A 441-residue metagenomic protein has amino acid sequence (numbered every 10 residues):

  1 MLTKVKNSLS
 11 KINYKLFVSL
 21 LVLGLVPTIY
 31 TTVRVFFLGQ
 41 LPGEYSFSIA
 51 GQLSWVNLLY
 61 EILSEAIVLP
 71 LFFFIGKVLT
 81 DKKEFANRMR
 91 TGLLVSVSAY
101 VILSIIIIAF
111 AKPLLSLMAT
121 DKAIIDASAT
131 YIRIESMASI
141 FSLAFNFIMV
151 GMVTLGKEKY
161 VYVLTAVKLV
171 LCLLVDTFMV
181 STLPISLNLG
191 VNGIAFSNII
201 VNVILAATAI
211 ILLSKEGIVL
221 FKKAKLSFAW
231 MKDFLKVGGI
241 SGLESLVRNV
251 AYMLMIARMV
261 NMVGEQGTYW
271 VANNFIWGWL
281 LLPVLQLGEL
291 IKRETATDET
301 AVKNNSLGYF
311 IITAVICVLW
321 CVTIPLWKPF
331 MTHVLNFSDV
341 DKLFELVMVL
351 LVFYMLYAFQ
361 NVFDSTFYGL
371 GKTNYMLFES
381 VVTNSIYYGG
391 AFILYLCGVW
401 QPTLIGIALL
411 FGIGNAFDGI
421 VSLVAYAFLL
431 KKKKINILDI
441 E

Functional and structural regions predicted by a protein language model:
M1-F17, L189-N198, A207-N249, L430-E441: Interhelical loop/hinge segments that connect adjacent transmembrane helices in multipass membrane
V18-L69, F73, A138-S142, G238-R293 (+2 more regions): Transmembrane helix-bundle signature of multi-pass secondary active exporters and lipid flippases
L41-E44, T154-L155, N188, V263 (+2 more regions): Helix-loop interface residues and adjacent transmembrane-helix termini in multi-pass membrane transporters, primarily
S48-V101, F145-T154, Y269-T323, Q360-Y368 (+1 more regions): Small-residue-rich hydrophobic transmembrane alpha-helices
K83, G151-F178, N192-A195, I199 (+2 more regions): Alpha-helical transmembrane segments of multi-pass membrane transporters/permeases
I102-T130, V318-F344: Short membrane-interface helical motifs at transmembrane helix boundaries in multi-pass membrane transporters
K122-I148, I276-W279, S338-F363, G389: Alpha-helical transmembrane segments of multi-pass membrane proteins
V170-A206, S385-I420, K432-K434: Membrane-interface helix-loop junctions in multi-pass transport and translocation proteins
